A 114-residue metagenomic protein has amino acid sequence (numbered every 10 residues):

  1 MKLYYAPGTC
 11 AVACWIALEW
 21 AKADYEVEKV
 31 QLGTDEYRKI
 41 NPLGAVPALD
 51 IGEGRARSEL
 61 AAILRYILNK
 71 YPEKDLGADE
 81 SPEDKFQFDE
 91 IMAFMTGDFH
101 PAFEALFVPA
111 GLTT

Functional and structural regions predicted by a protein language model:
M1-T114: GST-like domain detector, emphasizing the conserved glutathione-binding G-site in the N-terminal thioredoxin-like
